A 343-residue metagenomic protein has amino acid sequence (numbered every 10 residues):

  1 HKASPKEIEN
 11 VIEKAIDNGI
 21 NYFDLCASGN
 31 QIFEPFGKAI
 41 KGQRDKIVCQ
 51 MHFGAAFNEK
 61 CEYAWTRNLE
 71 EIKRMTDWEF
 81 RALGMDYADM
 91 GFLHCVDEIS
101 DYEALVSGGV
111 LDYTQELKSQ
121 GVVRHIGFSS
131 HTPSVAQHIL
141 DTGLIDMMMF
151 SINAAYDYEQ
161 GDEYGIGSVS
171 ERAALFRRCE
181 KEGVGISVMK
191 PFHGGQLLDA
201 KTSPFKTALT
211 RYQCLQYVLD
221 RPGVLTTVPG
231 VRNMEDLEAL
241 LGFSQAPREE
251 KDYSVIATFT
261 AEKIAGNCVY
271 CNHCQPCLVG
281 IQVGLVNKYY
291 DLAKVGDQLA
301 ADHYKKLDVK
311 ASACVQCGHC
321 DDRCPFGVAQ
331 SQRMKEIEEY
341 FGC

Functional and structural regions predicted by a protein language model:
H1-M51, D86: N-terminal binding-site loop/beta-alpha segment at the start of enzyme catalytic domains that lines or forms
K2-K6, E13, D17, Y63-S187 (+1 more regions): Glycine/proline-rich, positively charged, aromatic-decorated active-site loop/lid region on the catalytic face
K6, V11-I16, I20-D24, K41 (+1 more regions): Structured C-terminal cap/extension of enzyme domains
F23, K46-I47, A88, V123 (+2 more regions): Local beta-strand N-terminus motif with an aromatic residue
S28, G42-E70, H94-D97: Structural motif corresponding to the early beta-alpha repeats
N30-F36, P133-Q137, L237: Short, well-ordered alpha-helical microsegments
K46-C49, L144-N153, P247-S254: Short hydrophobic/aromatic-enriched beta-strand-loop microsegments
I47-H52, I126, I186, T227: Hydrophobic/aromatic residues located in beta-strands of well-ordered beta-sheets within soluble catalytic
